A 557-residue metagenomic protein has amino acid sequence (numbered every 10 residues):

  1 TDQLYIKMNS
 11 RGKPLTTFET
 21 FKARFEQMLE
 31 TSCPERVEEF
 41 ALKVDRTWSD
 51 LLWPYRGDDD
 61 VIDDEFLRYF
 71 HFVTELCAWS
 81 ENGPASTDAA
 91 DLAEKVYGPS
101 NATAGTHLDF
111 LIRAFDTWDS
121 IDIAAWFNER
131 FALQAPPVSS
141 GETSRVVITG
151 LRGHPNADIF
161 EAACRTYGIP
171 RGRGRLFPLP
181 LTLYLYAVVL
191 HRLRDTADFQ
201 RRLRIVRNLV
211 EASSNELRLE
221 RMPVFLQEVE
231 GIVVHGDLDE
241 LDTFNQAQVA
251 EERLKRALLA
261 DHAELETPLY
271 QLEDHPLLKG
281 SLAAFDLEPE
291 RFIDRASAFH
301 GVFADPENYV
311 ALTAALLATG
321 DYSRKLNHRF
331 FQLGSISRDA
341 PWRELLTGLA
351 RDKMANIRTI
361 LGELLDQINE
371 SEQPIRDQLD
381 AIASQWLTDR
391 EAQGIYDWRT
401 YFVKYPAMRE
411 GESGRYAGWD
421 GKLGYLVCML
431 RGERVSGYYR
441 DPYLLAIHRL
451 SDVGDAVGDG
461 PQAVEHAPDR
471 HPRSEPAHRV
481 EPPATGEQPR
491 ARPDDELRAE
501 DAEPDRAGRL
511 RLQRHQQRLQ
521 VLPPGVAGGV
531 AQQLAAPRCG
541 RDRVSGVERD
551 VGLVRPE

Functional and structural regions predicted by a protein language model:
T1-E557: Flexible coil/loop and intrinsically disordered segments
